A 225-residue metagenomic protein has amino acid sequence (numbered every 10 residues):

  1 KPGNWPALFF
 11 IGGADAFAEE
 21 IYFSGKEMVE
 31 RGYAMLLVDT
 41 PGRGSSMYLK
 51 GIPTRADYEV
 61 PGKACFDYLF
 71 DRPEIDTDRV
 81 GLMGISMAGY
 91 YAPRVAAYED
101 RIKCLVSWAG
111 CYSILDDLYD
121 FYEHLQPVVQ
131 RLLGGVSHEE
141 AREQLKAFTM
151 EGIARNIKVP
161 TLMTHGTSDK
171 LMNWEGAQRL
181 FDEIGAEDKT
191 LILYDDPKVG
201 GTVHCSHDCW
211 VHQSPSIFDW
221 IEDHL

Functional and structural regions predicted by a protein language model:
N4-G13: Short beta-strand element of the alpha/beta-hydrolase
A14-K26, T40: The serine-hydrolase catalytic nucleophile loop
S24, V159, N173-D182: Short alpha-helix in the alpha/beta-hydrolase fold that links the catalytic acid
I52-D78, R94: Alpha/beta-hydrolase active-site loop
R94-E143, V159: Hydrolase active-site cap/lid region
I157-K158, M163-H165, D169: Short beta-strand/loop motif that positions the catalytic acidic residue of the alpha/beta-hydrolase fold
F181-T202, S216: Catalytic histidine neighborhood in serine/cysteine hydrolases with alpha/beta-hydrolase-type architecture
H207-L225: Catalytic active-site module of serine/aspartate enzymes centered on a nucleophile-bearing elbow/loop
